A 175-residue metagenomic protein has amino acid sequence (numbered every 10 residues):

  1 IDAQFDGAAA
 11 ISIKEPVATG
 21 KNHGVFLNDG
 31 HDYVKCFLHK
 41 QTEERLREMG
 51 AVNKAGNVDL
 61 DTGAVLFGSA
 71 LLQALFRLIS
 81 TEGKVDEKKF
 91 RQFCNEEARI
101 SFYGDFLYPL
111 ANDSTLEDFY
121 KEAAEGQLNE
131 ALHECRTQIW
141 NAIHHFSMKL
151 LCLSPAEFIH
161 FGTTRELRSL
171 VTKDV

Functional and structural regions predicted by a protein language model:
I1-V175: Unchanged
